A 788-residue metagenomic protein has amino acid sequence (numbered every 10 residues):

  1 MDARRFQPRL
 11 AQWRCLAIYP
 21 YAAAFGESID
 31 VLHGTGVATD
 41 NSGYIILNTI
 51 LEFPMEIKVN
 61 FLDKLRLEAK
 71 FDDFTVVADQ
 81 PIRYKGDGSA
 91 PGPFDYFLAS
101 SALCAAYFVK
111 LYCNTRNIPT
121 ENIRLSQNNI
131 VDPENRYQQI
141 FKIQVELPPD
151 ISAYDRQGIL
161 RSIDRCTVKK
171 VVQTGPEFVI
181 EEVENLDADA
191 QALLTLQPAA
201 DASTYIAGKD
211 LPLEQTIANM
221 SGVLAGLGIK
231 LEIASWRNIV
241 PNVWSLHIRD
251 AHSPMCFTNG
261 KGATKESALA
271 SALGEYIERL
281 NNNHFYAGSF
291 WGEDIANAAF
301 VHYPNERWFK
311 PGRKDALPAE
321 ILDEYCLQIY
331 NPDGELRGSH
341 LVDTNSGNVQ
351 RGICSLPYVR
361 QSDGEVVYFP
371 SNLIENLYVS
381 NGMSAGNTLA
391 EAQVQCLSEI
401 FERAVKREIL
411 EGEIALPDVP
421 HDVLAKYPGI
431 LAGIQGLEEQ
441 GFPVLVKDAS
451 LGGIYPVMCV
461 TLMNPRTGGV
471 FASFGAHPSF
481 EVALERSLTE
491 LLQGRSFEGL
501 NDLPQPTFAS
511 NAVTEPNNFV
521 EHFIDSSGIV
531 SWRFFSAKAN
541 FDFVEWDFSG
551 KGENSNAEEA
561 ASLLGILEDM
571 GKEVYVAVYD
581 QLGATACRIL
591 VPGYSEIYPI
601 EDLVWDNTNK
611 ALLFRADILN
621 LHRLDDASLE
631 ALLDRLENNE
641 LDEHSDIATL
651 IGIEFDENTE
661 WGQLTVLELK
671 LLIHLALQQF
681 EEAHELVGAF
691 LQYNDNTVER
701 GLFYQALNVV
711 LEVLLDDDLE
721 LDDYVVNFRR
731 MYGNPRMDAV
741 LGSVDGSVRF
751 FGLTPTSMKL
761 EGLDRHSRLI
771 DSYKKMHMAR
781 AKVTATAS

Functional and structural regions predicted by a protein language model:
G26, G34-G36, G43: Residue-identity detector for glycine
D40-P54: Short, Lys/Arg-enriched N-terminal segments with co-localized hydrophobic residues within the first ~10-30 amino acids
I50-A99, V109-L194: Extended beta-strand/beta-hairpin segments
D189-S788: Helix-biased "structured C-terminal domain" signature
